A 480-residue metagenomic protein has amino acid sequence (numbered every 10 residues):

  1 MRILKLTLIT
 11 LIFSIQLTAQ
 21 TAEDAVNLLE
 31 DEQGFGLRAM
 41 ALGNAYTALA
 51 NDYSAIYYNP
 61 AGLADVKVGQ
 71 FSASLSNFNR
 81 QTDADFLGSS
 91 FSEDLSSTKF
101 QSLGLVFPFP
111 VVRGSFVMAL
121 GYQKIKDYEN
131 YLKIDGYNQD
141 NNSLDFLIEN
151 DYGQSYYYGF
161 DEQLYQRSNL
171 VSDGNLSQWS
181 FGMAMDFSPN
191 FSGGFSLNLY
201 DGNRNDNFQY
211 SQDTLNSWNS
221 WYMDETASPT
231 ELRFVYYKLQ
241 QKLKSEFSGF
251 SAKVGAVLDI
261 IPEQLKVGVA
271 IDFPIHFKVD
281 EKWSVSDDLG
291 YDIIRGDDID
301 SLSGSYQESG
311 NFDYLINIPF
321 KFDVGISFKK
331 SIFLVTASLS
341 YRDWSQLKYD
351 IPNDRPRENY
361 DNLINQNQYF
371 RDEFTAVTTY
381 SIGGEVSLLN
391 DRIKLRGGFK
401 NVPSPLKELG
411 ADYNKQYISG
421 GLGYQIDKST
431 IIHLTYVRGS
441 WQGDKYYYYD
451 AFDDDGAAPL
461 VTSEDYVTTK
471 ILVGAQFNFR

Functional and structural regions predicted by a protein language model:
M1-A25: Bacterial Sec-dependent N-terminal signal peptides
R2, A50-N59, G194, Q368-T375: Short charge-dense sequence patches
T7-F13, L49, Q70, R80 (+1 more regions): A broad, structure-centric signal for solvent-exposed, well-ordered loop/edge residues that line or flank functional
Q20-G34, A39-M40, V106-R480: Outer-membrane beta-barrel porins/channels
L37, L49-Y58, L63-N138, G174-S177: Outer-membrane beta-barrel translocator/receptor signature
